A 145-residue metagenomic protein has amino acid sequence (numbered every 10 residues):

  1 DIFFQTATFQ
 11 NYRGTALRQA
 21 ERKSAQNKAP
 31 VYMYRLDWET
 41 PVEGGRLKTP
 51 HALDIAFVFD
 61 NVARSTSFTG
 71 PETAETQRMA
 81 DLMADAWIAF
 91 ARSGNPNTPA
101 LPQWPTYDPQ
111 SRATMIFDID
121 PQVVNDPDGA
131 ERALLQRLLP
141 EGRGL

Functional and structural regions predicted by a protein language model:
D1-A74, A86, S93: Substrate-gating cap/lid region and adjacent catalytic-acid/histidine neighborhood within extracellular/lumenal
D1-Q5, A56, R112, I116 (+1 more regions): Generic detector of well-ordered alpha-helical segments enriched in charged/polar residues, highlighting helical
A25-N27, T49-H51, D81-L82, T106-P109 (+1 more regions): Extracellular/periplasmic catalytic domains that process cell-envelope and extracellular macromolecules
R35, E39, S93-I119: Polar, surface-exposed loop/tail segments that function as active-site lids or cofactor/substrate-recognition elements
D60, R64, P109, D120-Q122 (+1 more regions): Short capping/connector residues at structural and topological boundaries
T69-T73, Q77, N125-D128: Short, flexible active-site recognition loops that position polar ligands and cofactors
T76-P99: Non-catalytic, well-ordered alpha-helical segments in soluble enzyme domains
D120-L145: Tryptophan-rich aromatic "cage" segments
